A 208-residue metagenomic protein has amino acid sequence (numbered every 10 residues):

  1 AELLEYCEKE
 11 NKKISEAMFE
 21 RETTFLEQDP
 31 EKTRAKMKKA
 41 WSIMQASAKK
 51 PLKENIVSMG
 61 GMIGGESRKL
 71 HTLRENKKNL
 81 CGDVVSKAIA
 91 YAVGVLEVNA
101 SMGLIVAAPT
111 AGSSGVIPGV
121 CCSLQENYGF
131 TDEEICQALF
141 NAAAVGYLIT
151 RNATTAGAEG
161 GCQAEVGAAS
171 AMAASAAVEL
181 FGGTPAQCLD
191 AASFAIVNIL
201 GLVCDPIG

Functional and structural regions predicted by a protein language model:
A1-G103, E126-N127: Generic N-terminal targeting/processing segments that precede catalytic cores or assembly contacts
S58-I63, T131-F140, T184-I196: Short alpha-helical "patches" and their helix-cap loops
K77, A100-A108, C121-L124, T154-A158: Short acidic, glycine/Ser/Thr-rich loop/turn "cap" segments at secondary-structure junctions
L80, A107-S114, E126, F130-Q137 (+1 more regions): Glycine- and small hydrophobic-enriched segments that form the cores of compact globular domains
G82-N99, E134-A153, N198-P206: Acidic-glycine-rich active-site phosphate/pyrophosphate-binding loop
M102-V120, A164-A169: Conserved phosphate/anionic-ligand binding catalytic regions in large, soluble enzymes, centered on
P118-G129, A177-G182: Alpha-helical support elements that line or immediately flank enzyme active sites and cofactor-binding pockets
G157-E165, A169-S170, A174-L180, P185-G208: A structural signal for small-residue-enriched, beta-sheet-centric alpha/beta enzyme cores and oligomeric scaffold folds
